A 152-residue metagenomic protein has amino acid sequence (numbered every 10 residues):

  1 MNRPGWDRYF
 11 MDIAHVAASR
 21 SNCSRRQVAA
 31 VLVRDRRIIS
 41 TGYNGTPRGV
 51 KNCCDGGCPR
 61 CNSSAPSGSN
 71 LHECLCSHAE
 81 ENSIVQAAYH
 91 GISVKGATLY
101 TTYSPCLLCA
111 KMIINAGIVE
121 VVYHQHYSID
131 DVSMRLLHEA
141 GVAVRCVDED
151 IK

Functional and structural regions predicted by a protein language model:
M1-K152: Zinc-dependent deaminase catalytic domain
